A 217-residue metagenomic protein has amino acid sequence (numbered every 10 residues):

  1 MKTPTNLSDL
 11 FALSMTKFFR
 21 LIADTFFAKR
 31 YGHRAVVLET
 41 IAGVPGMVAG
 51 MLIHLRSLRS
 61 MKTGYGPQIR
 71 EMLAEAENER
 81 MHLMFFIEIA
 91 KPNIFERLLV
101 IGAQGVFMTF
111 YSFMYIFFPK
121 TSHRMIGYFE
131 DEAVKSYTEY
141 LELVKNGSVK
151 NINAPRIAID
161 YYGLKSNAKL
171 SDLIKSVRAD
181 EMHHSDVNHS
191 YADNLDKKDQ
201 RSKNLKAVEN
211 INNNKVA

Functional and structural regions predicted by a protein language model:
M1-A217: Non-heme di-metal
